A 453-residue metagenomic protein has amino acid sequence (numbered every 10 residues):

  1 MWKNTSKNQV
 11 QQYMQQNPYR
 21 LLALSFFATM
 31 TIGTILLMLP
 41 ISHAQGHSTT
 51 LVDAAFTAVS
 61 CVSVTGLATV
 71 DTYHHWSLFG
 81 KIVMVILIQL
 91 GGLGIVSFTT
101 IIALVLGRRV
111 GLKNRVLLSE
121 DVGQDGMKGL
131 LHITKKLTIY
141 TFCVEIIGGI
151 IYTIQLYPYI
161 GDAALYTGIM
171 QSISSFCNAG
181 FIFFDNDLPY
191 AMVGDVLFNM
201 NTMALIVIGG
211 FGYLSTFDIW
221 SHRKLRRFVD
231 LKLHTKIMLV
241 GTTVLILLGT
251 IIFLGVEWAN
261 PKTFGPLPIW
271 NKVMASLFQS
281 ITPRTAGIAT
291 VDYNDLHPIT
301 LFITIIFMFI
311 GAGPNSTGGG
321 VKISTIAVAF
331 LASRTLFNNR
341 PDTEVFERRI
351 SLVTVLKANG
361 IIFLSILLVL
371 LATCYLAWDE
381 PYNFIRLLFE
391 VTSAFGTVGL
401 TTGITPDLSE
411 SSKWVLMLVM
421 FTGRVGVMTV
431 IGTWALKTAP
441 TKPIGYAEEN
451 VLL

Functional and structural regions predicted by a protein language model:
M1-L453: Membrane-proximal intracellular helices of multi-pass ion channels
